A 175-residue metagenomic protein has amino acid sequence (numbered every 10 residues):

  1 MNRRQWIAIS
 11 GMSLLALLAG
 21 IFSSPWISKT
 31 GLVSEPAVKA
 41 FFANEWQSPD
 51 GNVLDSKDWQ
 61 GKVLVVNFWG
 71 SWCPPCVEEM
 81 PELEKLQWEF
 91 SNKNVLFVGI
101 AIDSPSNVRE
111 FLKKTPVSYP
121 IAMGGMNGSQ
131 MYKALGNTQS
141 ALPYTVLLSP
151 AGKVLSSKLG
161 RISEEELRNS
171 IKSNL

Functional and structural regions predicted by a protein language model:
M1-E45: N-terminal targeting signals for export/organelle localization
A43-L64: A short beta-strand-turn-helix
N44, F68-W69, F111, S118-Y119: Conserved hydrophobic/aromatic "anchor" residues that stabilize well-ordered secondary structure elements
Q60-K62, N92, S118, S140: Active-site acidic short loop of glycosyltransferases
V65-V66, F97: Hydrophobic beta-strand anchors of alpha/beta hydrolase catalytic cores
N67-C73, I102: Aromatic-flanked redox-active Cys/Sec active sites in thiol-based oxidoreductases, especially the WC-centered
V77-P116, M126-Y132: Structural microenvironment flanking redox-active thiols in thiol-disulfide oxidoreductases
K114-V117, G124-K172: Thiol/disulfide oxidoreductase modules built on the thioredoxin-like
